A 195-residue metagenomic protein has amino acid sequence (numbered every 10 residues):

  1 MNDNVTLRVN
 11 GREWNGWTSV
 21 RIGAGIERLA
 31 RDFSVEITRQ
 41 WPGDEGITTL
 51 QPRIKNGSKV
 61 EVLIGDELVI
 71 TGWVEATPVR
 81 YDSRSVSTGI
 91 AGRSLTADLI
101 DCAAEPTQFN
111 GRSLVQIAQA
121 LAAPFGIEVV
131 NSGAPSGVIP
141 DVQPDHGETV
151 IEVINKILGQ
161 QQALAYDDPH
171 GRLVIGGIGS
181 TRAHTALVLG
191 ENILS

Functional and structural regions predicted by a protein language model:
M1-P106, G159-Q162, A183, V188: Assembly/oligomerization scaffold segments
D32, R39, A97-E105, I117-D145: N-terminal export/assembly leaders
V69, P78, S85-A97, N131-S195: Short beta-strand-centered interaction patches in the first periplasmic/extracellular domains of large envelope
Q108-E128, H146-Q161: Polar, S/T/G-rich
